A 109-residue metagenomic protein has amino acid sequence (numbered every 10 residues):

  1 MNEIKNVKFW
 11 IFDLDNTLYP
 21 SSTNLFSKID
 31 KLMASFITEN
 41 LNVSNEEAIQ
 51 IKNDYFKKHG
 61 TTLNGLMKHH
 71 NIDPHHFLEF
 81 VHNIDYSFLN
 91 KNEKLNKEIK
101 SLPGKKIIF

Functional and structural regions predicted by a protein language model:
E3-F12, T17-K94, G104: N-terminal helical cap/lid subdomain that shapes the substrate entry/recognition surface in HAD-like hydrolases
I99-P103: Short, conserved loop/helix-junction motifs that constitute active-site signature segments in enzyme catalytic cores
I108-F109: Structural beta-sheet core signal
